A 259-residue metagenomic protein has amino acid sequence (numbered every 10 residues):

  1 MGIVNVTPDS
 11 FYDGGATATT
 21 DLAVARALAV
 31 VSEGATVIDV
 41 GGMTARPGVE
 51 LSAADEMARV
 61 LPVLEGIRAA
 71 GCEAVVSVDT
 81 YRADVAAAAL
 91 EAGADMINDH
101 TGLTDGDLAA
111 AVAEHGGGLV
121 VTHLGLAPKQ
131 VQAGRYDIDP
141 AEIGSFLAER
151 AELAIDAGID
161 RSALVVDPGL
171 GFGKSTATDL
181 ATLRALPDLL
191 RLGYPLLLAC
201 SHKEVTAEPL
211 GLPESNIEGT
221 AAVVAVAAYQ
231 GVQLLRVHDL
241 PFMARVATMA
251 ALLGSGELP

Functional and structural regions predicted by a protein language model:
M1-I3, A35-D39, V75-S77, D95-M96 (+4 more regions): Structural preference for beta-strand elements that scaffold enzyme active sites
N5-D9: Short polar catalytic/cofactor-binding loops
S10-R26, A45-A69, T80-A83, L90-E91 (+3 more regions): Active-site-adjacent loop and "lid" segments of alpha/beta metabolic enzymes
A25-G41, Q230: Catalytic domains of carbohydrate-active enzymes, especially glycoside hydrolases
G41-P47, V165-L170: Active-site-proximal loop/short-helix segments that contain or immediately flank catalytic acid/base residue(s)
I155-V165: Short, structured loop/turn "capping" segments at alpha-beta junctions
